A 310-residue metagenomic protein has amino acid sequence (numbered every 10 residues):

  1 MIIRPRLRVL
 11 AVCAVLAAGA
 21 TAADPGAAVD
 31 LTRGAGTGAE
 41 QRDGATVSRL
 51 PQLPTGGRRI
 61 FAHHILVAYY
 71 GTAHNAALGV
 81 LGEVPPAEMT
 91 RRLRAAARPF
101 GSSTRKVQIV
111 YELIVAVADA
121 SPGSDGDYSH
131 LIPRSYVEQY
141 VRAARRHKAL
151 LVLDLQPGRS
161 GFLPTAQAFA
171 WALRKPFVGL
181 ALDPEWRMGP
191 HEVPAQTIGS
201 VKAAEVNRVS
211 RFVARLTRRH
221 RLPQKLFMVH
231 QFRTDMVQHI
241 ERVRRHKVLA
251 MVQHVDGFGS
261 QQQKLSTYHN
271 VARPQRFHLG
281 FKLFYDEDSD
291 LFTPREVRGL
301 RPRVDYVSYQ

Functional and structural regions predicted by a protein language model:
I2-P25: Secretory targeting and sorting signals
G19-T37: C-terminal region of N-terminal signal peptides and the immediate post-cleavage residues of exported proteins
Q52-I114, A143: Catalytic domains of carbohydrate-active enzymes, especially glycoside hydrolases
I65-G71, I109-L113, L151-L155, P176-P184 (+4 more regions): Hydrophobic faces of well-ordered beta-strands that scaffold small-molecule active sites in alpha/beta enzyme cores
A73-N75, V115-V117, P157-R159, P184-M188 (+3 more regions): Active-site-proximal loop/turn and secondary-structure-junction residues that shape catalytic pockets, frequently
G82, P122-H130, P194-A203: Glycine-rich tight-turn/loop motif centered on a GG-T
P99, K106-W186: Substrate-binding cleft of extracellular glycoside hydrolase catalytic domains
Q196-Y309: Surface-exposed substrate-engagement region within the catalytic domains of secreted or surface-exposed extracellular
